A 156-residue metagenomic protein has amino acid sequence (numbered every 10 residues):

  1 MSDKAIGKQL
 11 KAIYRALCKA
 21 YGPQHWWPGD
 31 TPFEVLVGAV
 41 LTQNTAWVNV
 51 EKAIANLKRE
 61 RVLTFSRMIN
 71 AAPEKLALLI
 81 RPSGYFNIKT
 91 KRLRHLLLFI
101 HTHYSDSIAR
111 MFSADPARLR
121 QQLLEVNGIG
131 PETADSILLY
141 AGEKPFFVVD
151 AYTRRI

Functional and structural regions predicted by a protein language model:
D3-I156: Catalytic cores of DNA base-excision repair glycosylases
